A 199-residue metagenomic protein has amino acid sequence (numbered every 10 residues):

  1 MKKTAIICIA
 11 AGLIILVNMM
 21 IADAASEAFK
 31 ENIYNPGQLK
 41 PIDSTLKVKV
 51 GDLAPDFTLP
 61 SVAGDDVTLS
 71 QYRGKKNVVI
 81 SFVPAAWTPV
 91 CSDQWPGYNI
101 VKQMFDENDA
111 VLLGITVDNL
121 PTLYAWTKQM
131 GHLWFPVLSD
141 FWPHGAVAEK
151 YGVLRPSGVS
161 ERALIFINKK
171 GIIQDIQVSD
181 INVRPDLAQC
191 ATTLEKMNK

Functional and structural regions predicted by a protein language model:
M1-P60: N-terminal targeting signals for export/organelle localization
A54-P55, N77-V79, E161-A163: Short loop/turn microsegments at loop-to-beta-strand junctions
T68-Y98: Short active-site neighborhood of thiol/selenol oxidoreductases, capturing the structured segment around
S92-L133, P143-V147: Structural microenvironment flanking redox-active thiols in thiol-disulfide oxidoreductases
W134-F135, V153-I165: Structural micro-motif
P136-D140: Short acidic-hydrophobic, aromatic-tinged amphipathic segments that line or gate anion-handling sites
V159-K199: Thiol-/selenol-based redox modules, centered on thioredoxin-like and closely related oxidoreductase domains
